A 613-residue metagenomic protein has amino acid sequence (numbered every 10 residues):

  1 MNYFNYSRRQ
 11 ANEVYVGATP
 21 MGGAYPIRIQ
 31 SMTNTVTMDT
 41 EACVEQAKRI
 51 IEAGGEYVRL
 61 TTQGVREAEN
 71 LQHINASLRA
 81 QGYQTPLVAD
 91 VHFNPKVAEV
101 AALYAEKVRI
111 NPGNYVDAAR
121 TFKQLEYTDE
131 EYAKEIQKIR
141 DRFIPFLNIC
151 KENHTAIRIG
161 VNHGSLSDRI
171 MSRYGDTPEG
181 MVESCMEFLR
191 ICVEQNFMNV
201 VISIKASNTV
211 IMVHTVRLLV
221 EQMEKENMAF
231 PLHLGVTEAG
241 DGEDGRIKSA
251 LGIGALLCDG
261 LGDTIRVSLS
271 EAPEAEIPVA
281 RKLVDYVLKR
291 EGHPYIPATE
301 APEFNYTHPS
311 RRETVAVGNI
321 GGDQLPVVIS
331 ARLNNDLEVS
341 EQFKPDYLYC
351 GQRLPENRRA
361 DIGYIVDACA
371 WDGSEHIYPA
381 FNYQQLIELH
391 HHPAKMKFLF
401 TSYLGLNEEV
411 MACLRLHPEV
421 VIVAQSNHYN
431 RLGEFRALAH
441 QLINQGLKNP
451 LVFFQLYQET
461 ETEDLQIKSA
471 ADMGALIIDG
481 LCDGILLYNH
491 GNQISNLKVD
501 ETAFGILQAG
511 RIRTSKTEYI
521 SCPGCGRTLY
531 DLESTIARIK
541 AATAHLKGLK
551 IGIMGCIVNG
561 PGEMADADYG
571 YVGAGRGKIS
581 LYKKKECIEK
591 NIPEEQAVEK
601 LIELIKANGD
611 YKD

Functional and structural regions predicted by a protein language model:
M1-S31, L147-N153, K289-N335, A541: N-terminal amphipathic alpha-helix/helix-capping segment at the start of soluble metabolic enzymes
I29, D90, I159, I202 (+6 more regions): Conserved, mostly hydrophobic/aromatic
M38-R49, F93-A98, S249-I253, N335-E341 (+2 more regions): Short, acidic/polar
G55-E187, G318, V327-V339, K344-G433: Active-site beta->alpha loop and helix N-cap motifs at the rims of alpha/beta catalytic domains
E56-R59, A105-T121, C258-E274, V421 (+2 more regions): Glycine-rich phosphate-binding active-site loops on the catalytic face of alpha/beta enzymes
E126-F143, N148, I170-I320, F398 (+2 more regions): Catalytic alpha/beta core domains of metabolic enzymes, predominantly
G322-F343, D531-G575: C-terminal accessory/binding modules appended to enzymatic or scaffolding proteins
R576-I579, C587-D610: Beta-strand/loop-dominated core regions that host nucleotide or nucleotide-derived cofactor-binding catalytic loops
